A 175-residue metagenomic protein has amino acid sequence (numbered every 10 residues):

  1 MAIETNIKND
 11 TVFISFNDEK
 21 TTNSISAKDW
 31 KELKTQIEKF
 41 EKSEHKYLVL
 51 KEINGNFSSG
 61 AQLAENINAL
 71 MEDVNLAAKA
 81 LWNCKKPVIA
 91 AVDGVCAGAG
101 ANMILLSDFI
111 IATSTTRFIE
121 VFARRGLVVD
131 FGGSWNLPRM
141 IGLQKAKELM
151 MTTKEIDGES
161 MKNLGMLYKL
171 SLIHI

Functional and structural regions predicted by a protein language model:
A2-E4: Extreme N-terminal starter segment of soluble prokaryotic enzymes
N9-N17, K28-N68, A80-A90, T113-R117: A structural preference for short, pocket-lining loop segments at secondary-structure junctions
N17-E19, V95: Short strand-loop junctions, especially beta-strand C-caps/beta-turns that link beta-sheets to coils or alpha-helices
T22: Active-site-facing substrate-recognition patch
D29-L33, D73, M103: Hydrophobic alpha-helical membrane-association signature
I67-N75: A short acidic, glycine-rich active-site loop that binds or catalyzes chemistry on phosphate/adenosine moieties
W82-I173: Crotonase-fold acyl-CoA enzyme core
